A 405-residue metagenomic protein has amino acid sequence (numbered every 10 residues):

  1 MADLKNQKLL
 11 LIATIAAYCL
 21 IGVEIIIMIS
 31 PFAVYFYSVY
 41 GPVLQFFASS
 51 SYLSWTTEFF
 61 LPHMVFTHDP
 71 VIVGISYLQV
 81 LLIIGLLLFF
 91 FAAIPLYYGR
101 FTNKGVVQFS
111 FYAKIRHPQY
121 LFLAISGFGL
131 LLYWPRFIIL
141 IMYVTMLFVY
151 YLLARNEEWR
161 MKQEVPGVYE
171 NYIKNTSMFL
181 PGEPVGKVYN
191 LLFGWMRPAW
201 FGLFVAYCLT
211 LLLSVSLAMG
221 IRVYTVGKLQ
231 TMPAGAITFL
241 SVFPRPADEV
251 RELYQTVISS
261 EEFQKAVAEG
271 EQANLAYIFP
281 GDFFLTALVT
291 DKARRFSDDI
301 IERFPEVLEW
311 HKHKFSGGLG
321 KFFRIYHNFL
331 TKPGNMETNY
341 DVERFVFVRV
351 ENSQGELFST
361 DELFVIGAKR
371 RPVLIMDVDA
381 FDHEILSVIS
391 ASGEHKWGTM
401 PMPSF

Functional and structural regions predicted by a protein language model:
M1-Q108, L121-F405: Membrane-anchoring alpha-helices and their flanking helix-loop junctions
K114-L121: Conserved SAM-binding loop
